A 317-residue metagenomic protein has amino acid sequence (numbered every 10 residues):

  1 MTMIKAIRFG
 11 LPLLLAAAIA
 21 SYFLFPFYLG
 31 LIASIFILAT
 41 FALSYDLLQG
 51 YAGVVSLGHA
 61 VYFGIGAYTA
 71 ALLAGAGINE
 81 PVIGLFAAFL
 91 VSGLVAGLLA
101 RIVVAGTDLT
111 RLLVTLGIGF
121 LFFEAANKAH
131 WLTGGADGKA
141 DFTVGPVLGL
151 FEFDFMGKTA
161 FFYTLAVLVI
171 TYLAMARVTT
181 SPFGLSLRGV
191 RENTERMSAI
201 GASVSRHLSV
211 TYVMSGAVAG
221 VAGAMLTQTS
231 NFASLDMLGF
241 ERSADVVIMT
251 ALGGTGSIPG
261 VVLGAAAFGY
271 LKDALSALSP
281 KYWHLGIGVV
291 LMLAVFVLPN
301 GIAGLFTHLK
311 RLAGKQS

Functional and structural regions predicted by a protein language model:
M1-S317: Transmembrane alpha-helices and adjacent helix-loop boundaries
